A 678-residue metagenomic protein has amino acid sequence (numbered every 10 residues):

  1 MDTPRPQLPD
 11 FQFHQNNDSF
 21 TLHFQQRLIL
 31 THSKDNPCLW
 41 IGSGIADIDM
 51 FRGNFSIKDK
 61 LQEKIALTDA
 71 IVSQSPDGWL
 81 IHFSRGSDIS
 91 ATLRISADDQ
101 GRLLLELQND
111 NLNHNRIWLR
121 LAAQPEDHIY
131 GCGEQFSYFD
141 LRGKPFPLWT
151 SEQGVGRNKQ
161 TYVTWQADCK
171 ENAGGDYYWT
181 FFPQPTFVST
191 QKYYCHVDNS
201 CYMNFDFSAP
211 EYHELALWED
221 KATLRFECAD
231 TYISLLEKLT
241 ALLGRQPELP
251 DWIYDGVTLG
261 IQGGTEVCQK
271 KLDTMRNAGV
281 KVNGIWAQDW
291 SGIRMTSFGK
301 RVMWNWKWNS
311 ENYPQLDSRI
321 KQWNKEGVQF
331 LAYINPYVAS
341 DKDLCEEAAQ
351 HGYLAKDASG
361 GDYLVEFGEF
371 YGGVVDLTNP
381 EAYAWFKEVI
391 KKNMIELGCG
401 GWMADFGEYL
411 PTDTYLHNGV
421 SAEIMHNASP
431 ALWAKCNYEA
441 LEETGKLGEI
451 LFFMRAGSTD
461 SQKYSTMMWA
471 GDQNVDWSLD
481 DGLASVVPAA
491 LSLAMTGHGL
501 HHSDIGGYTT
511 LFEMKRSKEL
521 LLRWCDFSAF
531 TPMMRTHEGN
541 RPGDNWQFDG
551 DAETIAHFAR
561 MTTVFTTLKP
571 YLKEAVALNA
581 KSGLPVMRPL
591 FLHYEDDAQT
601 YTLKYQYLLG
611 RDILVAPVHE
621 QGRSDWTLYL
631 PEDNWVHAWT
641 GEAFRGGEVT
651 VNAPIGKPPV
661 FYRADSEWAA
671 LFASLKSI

Functional and structural regions predicted by a protein language model:
M1-D69: Long, charged/polar, low-complexity intrinsically disordered N-terminal extensions that precede catalytic
T3-D18, V72, S84-D88, A97-R102 (+2 more regions): Catalytic-domain carbohydrate-binding cleft regions of carbohydrate-active enzymes
G53-Q108: Extended, loop-rich substrate-binding clefts of extracytoplasmic carbohydrate-active enzymes
